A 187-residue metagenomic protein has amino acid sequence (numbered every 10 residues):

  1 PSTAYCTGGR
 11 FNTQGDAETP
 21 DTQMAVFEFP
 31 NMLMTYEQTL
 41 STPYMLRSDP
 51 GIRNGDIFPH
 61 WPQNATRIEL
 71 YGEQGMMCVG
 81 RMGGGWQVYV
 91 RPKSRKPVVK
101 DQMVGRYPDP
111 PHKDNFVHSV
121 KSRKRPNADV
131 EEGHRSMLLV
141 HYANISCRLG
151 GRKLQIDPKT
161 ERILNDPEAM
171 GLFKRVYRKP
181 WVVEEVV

Functional and structural regions predicted by a protein language model:
P1-E131, M137-V187: Contiguous beta-strand/loop segments that form the cofactor/metal-binding neighborhood of enzyme cores
